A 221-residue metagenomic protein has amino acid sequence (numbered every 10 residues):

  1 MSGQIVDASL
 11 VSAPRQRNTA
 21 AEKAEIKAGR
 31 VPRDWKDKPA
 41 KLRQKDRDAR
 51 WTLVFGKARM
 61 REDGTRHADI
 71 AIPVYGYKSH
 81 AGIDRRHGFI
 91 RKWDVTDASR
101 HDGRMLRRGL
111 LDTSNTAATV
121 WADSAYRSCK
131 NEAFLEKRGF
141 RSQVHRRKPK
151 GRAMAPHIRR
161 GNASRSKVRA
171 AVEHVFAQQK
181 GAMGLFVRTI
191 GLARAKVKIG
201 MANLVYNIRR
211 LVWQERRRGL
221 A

Functional and structural regions predicted by a protein language model:
M1-K137: Polybasic low-complexity intrinsically disordered regions
A20, A155-A163: Short, surface-exposed amphipathic charged segments that create phosphate/polyanion-binding patches used for binding
K23, K27, R147-K148, S166: Short Lys/Arg-rich cationic patches that frequently serve as NLS/NoLS or arginine-rich RNA/DNA-binding motifs
H80-G82, K92-D94, W121, Q143 (+4 more regions): Structured core elements
G88, A98, A125-R127, R147-K150 (+2 more regions): Short, glycine-/Ser/Thr-/acidic-enriched flexible segments
R104, G151-I158: Short, charged, surface-exposed secondary-structure boundary motifs
A133, R160-A221: Basic, amphipathic alpha-helical segments enriched in Lys/Arg and hydrophobic/aromatic residues
R138-R146: Short hydrophobic/aromatic-enriched beta-strand-loop microsegments
